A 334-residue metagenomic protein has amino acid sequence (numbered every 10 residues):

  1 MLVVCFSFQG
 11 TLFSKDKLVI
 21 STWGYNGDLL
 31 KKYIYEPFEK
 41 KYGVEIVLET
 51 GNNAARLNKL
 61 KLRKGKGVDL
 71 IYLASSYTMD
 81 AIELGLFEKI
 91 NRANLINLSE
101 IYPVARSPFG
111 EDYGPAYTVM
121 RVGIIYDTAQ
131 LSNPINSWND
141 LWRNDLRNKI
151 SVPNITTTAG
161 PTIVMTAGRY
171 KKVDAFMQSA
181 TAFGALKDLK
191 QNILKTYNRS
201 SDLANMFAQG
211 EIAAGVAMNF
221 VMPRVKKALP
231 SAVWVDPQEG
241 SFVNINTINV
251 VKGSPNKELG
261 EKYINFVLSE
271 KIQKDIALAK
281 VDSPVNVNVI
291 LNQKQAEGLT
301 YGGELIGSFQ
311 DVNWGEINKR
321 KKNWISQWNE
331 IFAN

Functional and structural regions predicted by a protein language model:
K15-D80: Early extracytoplasmic/lumenal segment of secretory-pathway proteins
Y25-K31, G67-V68, Y72-A208: Extracytoplasmic ligand-binding site segments that recognize negatively charged/polar headgroups
V68-Y72, T196, A213-M218, W234: Paired acidic/hydrophobic, glycine-rich loop segments that form the ligand-binding mouth/hinge of periplasmic-binding
Y77-D80, A208-Q209, A213-S231: A ligand-binding cleft/hinge motif common to bilobed small-molecule-binding domains
E88-N97, G114, W142, P230-F242 (+1 more regions): Short beta-strand->loop
M120, G184-L189, Y197, A228-K252: Periplasmic-binding protein-like
F242, V251-F309: Mature extracytoplasmic/periplasmic domains
Q293-N334: Extracellular/periplasmic bilobal clamshell ligand-binding domains
